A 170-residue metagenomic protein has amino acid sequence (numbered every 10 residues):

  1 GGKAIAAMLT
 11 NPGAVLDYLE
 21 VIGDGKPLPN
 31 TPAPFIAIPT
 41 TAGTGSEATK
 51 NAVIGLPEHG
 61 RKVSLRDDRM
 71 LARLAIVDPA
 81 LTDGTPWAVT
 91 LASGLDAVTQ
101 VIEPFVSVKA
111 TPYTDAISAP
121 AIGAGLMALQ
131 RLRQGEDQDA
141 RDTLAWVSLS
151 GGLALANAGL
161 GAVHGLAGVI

Functional and structural regions predicted by a protein language model:
G1-A80: Glycine/threonine-rich beta-strand-loop-alpha-helix active-site module that forms ligand/phosphate-binding
P39, V98, H164: Short, conserved catalytic/metal-binding motifs centered on acidic residues
N51-A158: Carboxylate- and glycine-rich phosphate/diphosphate-binding segment that chelates Mg2+/Mn2+
L160-A162: Active-site nucleophile and cofactor-binding loops and adjacent substrate-binding regions of central metabolic enzymes
G165-I170: Catalytic phosphate/nucleotide-handling subdomain of diverse soluble enzymes
